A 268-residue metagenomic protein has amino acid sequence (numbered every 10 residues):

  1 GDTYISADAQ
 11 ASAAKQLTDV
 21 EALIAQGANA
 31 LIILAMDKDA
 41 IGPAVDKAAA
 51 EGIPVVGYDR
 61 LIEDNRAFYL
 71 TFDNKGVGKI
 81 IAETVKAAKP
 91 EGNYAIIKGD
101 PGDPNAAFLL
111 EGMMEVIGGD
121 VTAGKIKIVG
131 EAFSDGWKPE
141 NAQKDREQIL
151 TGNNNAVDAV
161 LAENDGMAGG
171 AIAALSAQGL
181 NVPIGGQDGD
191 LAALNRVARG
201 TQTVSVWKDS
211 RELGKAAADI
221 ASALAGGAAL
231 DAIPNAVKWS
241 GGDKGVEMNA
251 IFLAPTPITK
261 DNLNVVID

Functional and structural regions predicted by a protein language model:
G1-D268: A residue-level marker of the well-folded mature domains of exported/periplasmic proteins
